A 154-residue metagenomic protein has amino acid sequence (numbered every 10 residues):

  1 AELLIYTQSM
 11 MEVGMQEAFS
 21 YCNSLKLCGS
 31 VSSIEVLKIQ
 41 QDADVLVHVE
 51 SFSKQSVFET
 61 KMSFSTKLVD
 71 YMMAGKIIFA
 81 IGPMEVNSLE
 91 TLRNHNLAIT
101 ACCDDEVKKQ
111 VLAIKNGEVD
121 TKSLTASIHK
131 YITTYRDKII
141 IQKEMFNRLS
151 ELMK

Functional and structural regions predicted by a protein language model:
E2-T7, E12-D42, Q55: Nucleotide-activated donor-binding/catalytic signature segment of Leloir-type glycosyltransferases, i.e., the conserved
L4, C28, V45-V47, F79 (+1 more regions): Hydrophobic/aromatic beta-strand patches that form the interior of the parallel beta-sheet core in alpha/beta enzyme
F19-C22, M73, R93-N94: Short, well-ordered coil/turn elements that cap or connect secondary structure elements
I34-I39, L46-M72, I78-E90: Nucleotide-sugar-dependent
I39-D42, Q110-I114, R148: CheY-like receiver
S65, P83, H95-D105, I114-V119: Conserved acidic donor-binding segment of nucleotide-sugar-dependent glycosyltransferases
C102-K108, E118-S150: A charged, aromatic-enriched C-terminal amphipathic alpha-helix characteristic of glycosyltransferases across folds
